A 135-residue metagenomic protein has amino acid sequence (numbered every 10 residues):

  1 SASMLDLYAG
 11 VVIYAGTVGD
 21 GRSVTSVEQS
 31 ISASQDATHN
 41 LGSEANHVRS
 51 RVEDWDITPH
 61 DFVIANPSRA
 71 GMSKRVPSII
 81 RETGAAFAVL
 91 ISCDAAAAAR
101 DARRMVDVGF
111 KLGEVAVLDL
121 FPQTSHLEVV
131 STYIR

Functional and structural regions predicted by a protein language model:
S1-R135: Rossmann-like S-adenosyl-L-methionine
